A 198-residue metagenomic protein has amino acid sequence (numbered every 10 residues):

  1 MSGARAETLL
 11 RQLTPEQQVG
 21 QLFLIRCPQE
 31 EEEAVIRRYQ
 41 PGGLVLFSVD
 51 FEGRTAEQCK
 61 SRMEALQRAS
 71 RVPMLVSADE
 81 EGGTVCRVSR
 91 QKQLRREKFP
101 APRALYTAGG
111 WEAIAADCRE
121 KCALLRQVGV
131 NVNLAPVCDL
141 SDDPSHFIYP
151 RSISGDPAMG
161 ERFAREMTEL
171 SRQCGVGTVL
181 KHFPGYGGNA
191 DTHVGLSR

Functional and structural regions predicted by a protein language model:
M1, R26, E30-A34, R38-Y39 (+2 more regions): C-terminal non-catalytic regions of proteins with extracellular/luminal or membrane-system context
S2-E31: Boundary/entry segment of secreted carbohydrate-active catalytic domains
V19-G20, P41, R71-P73, Q173-V176: Short coil/turn connectors at secondary-structure junctions
R38-G160, H182, G187-R198: Enzymes and membrane/adaptor proteins characterized by extended Gly/Ser/Thr/Asp/Glu-rich, aromatic-dotted
R162, E166: Expand to "…catalyze enediolate/carbanion chemistry for C-C bond making/breaking, isomerization, decarboxylation
T168-P184, A190: Phosphate/pyrophosphate-binding betaalpha-module
